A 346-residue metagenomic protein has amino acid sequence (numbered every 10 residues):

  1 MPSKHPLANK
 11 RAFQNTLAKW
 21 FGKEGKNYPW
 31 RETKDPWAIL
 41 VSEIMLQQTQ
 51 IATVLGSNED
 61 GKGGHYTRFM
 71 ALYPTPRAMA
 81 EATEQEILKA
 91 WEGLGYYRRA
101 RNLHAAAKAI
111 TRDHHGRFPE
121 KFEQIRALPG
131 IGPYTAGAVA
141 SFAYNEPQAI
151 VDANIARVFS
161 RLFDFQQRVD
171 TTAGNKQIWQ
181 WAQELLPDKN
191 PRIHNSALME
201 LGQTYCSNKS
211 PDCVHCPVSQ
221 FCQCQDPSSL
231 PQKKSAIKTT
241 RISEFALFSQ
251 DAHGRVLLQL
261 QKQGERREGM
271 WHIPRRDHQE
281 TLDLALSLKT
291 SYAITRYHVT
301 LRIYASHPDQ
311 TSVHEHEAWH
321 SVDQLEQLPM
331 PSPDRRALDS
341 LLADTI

Functional and structural regions predicted by a protein language model:
M1-N27, E32, Q203-I346: Intrinsically disordered, low-complexity, charged terminal extensions of DNA damage-control enzymes
L7, N15-T16, W20-V214, V218-P227: Catalytic cores of DNA base-excision repair glycosylases
